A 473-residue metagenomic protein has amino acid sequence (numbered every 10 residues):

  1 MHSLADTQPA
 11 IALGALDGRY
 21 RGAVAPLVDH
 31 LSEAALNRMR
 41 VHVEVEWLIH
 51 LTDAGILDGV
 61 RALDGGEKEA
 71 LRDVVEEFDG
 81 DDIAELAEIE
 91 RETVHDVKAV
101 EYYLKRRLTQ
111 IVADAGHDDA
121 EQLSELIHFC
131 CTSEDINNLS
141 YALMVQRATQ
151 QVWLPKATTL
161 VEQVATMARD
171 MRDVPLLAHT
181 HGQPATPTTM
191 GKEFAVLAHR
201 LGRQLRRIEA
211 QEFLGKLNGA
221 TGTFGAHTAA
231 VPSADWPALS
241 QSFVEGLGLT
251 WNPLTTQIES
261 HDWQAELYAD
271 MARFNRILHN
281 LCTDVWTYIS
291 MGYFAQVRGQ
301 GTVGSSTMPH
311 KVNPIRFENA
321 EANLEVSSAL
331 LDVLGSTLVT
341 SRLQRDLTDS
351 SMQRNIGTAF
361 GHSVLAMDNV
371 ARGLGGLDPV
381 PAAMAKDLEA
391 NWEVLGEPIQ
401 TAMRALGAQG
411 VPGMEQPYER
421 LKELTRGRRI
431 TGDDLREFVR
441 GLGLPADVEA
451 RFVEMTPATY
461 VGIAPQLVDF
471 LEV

Functional and structural regions predicted by a protein language model:
H2-H227, V231-S242, G304, F317 (+5 more regions): A helix-coil-helix interface module used to build multimeric assemblies and to scaffold catalytic/cofactor sites
H2-R38, G66, E90-V94, G292-F294 (+1 more regions): Glycine-rich cofactor/substrate-binding loops
D17-R19, H117-D118, V174, S240-Q257 (+2 more regions): Acidic-glycine-rich active-site phosphate/pyrophosphate-binding loop
W47-H50, R107, I111, L160 (+13 more regions): Amphipathic alpha-helices that form helix-helix packing interfaces
S133, A229-V231, V244-G246, W251-I258 (+3 more regions): A structural signal for small-residue-enriched, beta-sheet-centric alpha/beta enzyme cores and oligomeric scaffold folds
Q146, W153, F194, S260 (+4 more regions): Amphipathic alpha-helical coiled-coil segments and their boundaries
K192, A265-R273, I399-Q409: Short, well-ordered beta-strand elements within core beta-sheets of diverse protein domains
V231-N323: Acidic, glycine-rich loop-and-beta core segments that form the ion-binding/anion-interacting portion of active sites
